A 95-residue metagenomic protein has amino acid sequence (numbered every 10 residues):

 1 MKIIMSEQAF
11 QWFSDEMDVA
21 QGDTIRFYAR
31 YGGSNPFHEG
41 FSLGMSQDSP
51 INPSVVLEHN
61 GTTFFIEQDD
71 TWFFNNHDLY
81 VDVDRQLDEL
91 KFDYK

Functional and structural regions predicted by a protein language model:
M1-M5, S42, D48, E89: Glycine/serine-rich loop-strand microenvironments at binding/catalytic pocket rims
M1-Q21: Long, hydrophobic N-terminal alpha-helical segment
K2-I3, Y31, T63, D84: Alpha-helical interaction segments
S6, I25, N35, Q86-D88: Generic detection of intrinsically disordered/low-complexity segments and helix-coil linkers/edges
Q8, G44-S49, D69-W72: A short, sequence-level motif marking secondary-structure junctions
W12, R26, G40, F73 (+1 more regions): Intrinsic disorder/low-structure terminal segments
Q21-H59, F65: Short, structured protein-protein interaction patches enriched in aromatics and acidic/basic residues, typified by
I51-K95: Acidic and generally charged, gly/proline-rich low-complexity regions
